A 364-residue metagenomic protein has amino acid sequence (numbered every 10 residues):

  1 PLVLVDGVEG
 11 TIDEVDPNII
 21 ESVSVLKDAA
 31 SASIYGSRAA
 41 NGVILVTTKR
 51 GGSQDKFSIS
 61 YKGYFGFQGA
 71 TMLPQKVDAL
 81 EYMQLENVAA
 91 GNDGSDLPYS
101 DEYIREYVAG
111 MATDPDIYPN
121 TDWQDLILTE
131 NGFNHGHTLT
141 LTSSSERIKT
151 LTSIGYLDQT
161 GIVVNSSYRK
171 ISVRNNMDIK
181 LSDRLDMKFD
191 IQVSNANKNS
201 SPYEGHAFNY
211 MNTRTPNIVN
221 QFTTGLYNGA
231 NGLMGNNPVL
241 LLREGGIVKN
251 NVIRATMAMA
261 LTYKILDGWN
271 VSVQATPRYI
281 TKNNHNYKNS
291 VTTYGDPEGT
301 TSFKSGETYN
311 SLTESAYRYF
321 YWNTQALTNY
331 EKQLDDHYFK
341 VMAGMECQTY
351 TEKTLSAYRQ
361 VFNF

Functional and structural regions predicted by a protein language model:
V5-G7, K27, T48-R50, G63-F65 (+3 more regions): Flexible glycine-/small-residue-rich
D6, S33, A39-G63, H137-L139: N-terminal periplasmic accessory domains that precede and gate Gram-negative outer-membrane beta-barrel machines
D6-S33: Short acidic/polar hinge/loop motifs at secondary-structure boundaries that mediate gating or recognition
V15-N18, Y35-A40, S166-R169, Y203-G205: Short, glycine-/polar-rich solvent-exposed loops and beta-turns at beta-strand/coil boundaries
L26, T47-K49, T140-S144, S153 (+5 more regions): Transmembrane beta-barrel domains of outer membrane proteins
A39, G52, S143-R147, Y156 (+1 more regions): A generic beta-sheet turn/junction motif
S53-N120, G161-Y168, S172-T256, S272-F364: Surface-exposed loop/interface segments of Gram-negative outer-membrane beta-barrel transport/assembly proteins
N134, S145-E146, K180-R184, K264-L266 (+1 more regions): Outer-membrane beta-barrel channels and translocator barrels
